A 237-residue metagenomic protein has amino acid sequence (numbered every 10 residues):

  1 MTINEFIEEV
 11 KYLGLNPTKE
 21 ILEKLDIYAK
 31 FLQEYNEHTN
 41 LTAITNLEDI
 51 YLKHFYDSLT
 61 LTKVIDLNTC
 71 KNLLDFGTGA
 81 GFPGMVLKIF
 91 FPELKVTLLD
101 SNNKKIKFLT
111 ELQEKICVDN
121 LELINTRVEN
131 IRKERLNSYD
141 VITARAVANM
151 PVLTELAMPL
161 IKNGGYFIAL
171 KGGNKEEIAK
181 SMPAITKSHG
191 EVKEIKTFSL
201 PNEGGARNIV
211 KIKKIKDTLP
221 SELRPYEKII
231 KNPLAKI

Functional and structural regions predicted by a protein language model:
M1-N68, L74, K104-L121: Class I SAM-dependent transferase core
L32, L87, L109, K171 (+1 more regions): Residue-level signal for inorganic ion chemistry
T45, I124-T126, K196: Short loop/edge segments at beta-strand edges and connector loops that shape dinucleotide/nucleotide cofactor-binding
L59-A148, T154: Conserved SAM/SAH cofactor-binding pocket of Class I
F91, I161-N163: Helix-to-beta-strand junctions that scaffold the AdoMet/dcAdoMet cofactor pocket in Class I SAM-dependent enzymes
E129, G172-E177, L200: Short "lid" loop at the C-terminus of a central beta-strand within the Rossmann-like core of SAM-dependent
G164-N174: Conserved beta-strand signature within the Rossmann-like core of class I S-adenosyl-L-methionine
M182-I237: SAM/dcSAM-binding transferase cores
